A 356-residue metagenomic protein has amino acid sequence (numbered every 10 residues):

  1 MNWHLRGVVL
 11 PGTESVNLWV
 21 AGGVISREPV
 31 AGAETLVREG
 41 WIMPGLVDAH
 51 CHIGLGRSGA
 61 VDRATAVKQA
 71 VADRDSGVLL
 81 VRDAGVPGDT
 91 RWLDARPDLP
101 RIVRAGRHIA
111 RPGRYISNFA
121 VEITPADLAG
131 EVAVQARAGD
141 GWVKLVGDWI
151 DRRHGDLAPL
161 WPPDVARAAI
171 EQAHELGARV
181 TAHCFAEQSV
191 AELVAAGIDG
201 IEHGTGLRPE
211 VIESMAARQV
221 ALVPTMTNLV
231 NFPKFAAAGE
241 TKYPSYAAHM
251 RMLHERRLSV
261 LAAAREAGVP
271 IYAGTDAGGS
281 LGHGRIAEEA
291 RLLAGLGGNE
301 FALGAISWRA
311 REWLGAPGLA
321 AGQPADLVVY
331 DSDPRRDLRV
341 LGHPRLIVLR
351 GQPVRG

Functional and structural regions predicted by a protein language model:
M1-A31, W41-M43, S332-D337, Q352-P353: N-terminal metal-binding scaffold of metallo-dependent hydrolase/deaminase domains
W3-L5, V30-V67, V71, L79: Replace "His-x-His-based motif
V8, G23, E39, V47-H50 (+14 more regions): Divalent metal-coordination and catalytic microenvironments
R63-A178, R218-N231, F235: Divalent-metal coordination cores built from histidine and acidic residues
W92-A95, V190-G197, R291: Distinct, well-ordered alpha-helical segments
R153-S259, E266-A267, Y272-S280, G297 (+1 more regions): Active-site core of metal-dependent hydrolases
E175, H254-D333: His/Asp/Glu-enriched, well-ordered alpha-helical/loop segment that forms or immediately abuts the divalent-metal
